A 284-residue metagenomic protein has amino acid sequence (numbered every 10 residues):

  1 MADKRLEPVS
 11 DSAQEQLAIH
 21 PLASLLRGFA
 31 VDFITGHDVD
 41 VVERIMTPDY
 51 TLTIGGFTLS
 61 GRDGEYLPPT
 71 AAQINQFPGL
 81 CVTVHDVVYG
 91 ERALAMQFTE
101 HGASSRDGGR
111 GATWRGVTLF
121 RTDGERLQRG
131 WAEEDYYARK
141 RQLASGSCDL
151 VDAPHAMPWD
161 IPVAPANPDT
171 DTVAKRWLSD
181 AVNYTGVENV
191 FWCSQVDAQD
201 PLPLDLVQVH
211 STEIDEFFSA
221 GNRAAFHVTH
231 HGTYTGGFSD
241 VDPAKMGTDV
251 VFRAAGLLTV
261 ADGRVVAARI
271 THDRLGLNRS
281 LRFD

Functional and structural regions predicted by a protein language model:
A2-D284: C-terminal and inter-domain tail/linker signature
